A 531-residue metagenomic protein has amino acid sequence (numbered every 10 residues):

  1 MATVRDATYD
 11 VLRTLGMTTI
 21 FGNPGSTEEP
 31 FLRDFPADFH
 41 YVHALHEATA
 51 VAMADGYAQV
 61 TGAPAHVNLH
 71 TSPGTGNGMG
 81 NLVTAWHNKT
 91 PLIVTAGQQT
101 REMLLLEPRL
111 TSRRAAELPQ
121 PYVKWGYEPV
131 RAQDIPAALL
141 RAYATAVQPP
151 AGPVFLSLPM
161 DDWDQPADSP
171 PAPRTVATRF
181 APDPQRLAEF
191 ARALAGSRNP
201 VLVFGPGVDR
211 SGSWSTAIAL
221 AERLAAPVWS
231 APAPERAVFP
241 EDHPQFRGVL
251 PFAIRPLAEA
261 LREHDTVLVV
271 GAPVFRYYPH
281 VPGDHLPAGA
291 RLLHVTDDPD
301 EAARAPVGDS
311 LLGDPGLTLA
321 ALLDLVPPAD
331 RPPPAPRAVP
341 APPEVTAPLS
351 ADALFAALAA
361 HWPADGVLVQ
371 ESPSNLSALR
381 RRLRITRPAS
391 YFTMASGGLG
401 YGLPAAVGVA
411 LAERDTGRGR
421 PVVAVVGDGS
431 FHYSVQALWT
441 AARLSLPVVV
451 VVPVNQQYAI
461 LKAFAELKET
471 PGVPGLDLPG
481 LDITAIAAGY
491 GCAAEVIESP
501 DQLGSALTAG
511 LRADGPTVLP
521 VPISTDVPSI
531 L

Functional and structural regions predicted by a protein language model:
M1-V326, A364, G419, T440 (+2 more regions): N-terminal alpha/beta PP-like core and its mobile active-site loop of ThDP/TPP-dependent enzymes
A2, A132, P184, P348 (+2 more regions): Short, solvent-exposed loop/helix junctions and linker helices that flank or host conserved functional motifs
V4-T18, N23-T27, F31-R33, A335-G417: Active-site diphosphate/adenylate-binding microenvironment
P24-G25, A96, M160, P232 (+4 more regions): Short, small-residue-rich loop/turn micro-motifs
T95, M103-T111, F252, A302-A303 (+3 more regions): Thiamine diphosphate
Y122, R337-A338, Y490: Bateman (tandem CBS) regulatory domains
Q133, S169, G289-L376, E498-A509 (+1 more regions): Phosphate/pyrophosphate-binding active-site segments
V270, V295-T296, Q370, G427-D428 (+1 more regions): Active-site flanking residues adjacent to catalytic metal/cofactor-binding acidic residues
